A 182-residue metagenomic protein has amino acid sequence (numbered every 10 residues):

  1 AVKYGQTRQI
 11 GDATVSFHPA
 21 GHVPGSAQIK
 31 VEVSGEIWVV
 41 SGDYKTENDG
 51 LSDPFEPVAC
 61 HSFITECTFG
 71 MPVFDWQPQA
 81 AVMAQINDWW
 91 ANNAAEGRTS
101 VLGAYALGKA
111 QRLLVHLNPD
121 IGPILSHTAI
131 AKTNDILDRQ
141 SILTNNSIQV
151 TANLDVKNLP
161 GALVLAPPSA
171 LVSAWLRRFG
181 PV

Functional and structural regions predicted by a protein language model:
A1-G103, G108, V115, P119: His/Asp/Glu-rich metal-coordinating catalytic cores of metallo-dependent phosphodiesterases/hydrolases acting on
K3-G5, A129-A131, P167-V172: Short, polar loop motifs at secondary-structure junctions
R8-G11, P54-V58, I136-L137, N158-L159 (+1 more regions): Short loop/helix-cap segments at secondary-structure boundaries that form the rim of catalytic
G21-V31, Y44, D49, C67 (+5 more regions): Active-site-proximal loop/helix segment associated with metal-binding centers of metalloenzymes
S41, H127, A166: Thr-Gly-centered strand-to-loop micro-motif
M83-S100, A104-L159: Hard-cation-handling environments
P119, Q149-V182: C-terminal regulatory/interaction regions
